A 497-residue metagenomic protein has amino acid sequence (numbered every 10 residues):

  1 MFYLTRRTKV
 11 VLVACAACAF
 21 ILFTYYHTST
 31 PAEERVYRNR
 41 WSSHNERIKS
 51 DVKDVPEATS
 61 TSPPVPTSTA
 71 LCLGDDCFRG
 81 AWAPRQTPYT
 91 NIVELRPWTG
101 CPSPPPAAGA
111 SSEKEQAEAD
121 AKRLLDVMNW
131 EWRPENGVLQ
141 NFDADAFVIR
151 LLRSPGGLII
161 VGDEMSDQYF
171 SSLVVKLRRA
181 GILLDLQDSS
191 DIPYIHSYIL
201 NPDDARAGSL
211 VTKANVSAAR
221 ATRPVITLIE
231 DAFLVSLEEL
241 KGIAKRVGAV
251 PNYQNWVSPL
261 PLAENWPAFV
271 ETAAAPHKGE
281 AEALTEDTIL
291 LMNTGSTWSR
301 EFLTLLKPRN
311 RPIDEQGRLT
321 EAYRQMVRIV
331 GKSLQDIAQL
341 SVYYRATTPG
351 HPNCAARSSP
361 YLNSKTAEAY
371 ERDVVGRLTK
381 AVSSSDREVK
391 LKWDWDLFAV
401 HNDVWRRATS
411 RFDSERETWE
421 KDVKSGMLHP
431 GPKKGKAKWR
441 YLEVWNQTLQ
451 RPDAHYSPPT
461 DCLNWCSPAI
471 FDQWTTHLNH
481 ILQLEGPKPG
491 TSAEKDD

Functional and structural regions predicted by a protein language model:
F2-D497: A compositional signature for long Ser/Thr(±Pro)-rich, low-complexity
